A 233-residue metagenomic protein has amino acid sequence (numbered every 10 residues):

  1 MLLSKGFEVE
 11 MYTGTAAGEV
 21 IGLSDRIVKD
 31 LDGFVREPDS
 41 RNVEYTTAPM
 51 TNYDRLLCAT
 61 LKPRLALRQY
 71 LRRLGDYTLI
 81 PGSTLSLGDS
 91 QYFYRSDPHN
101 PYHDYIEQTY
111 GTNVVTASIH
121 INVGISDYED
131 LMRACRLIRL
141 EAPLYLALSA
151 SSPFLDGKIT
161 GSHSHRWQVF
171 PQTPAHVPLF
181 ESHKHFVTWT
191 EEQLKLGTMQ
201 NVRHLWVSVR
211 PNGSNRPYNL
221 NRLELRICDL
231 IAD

Functional and structural regions predicted by a protein language model:
M1-Y110, V115-A117, L205-V207, N221 (+1 more regions): Terminal catalytic/cofactor-binding subdomain
V20-R26, L56-C58, Y70-R73, S90-Y92 (+9 more regions): Generic detector of ordered, mature protein regions
N113-A117, G124-D233: Loop-rich catalytic cores of soluble enzymes, especially ATP-dependent carboxylate-amine ligases and other
